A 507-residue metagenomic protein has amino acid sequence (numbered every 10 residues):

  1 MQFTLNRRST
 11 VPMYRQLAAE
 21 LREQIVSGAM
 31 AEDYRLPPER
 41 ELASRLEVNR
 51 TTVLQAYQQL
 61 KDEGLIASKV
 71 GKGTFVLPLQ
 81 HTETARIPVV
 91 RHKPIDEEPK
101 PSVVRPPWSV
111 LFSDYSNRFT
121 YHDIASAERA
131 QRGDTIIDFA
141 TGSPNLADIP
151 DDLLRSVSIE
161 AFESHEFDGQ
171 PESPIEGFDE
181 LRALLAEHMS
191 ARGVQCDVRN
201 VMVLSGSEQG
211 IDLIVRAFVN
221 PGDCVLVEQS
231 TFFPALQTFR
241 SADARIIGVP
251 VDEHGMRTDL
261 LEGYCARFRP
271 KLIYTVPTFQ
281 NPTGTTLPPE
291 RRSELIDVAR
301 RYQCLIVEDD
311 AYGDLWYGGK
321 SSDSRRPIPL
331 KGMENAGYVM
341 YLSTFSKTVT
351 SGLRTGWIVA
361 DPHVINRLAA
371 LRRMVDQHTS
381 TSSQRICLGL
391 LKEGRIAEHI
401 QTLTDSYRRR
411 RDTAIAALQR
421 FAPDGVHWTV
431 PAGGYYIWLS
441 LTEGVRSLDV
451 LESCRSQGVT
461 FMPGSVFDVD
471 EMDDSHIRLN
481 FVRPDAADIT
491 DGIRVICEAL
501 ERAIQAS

Functional and structural regions predicted by a protein language model:
M1-I159, A369, R373-S380, L388-L391 (+9 more regions): N-terminal basic, amphipathic alpha-helical segments
A67-S68, C196, F461: Short beta-strand "wing" residues that participate in macromolecule-binding interfaces
S158-Q303, V307, G313-M333, Y407 (+2 more regions): Conserved core of the PLP fold type I
E180, R367-A370, Q401-T413, V495: A non-catalytic, amphipathic alpha-helix used as a structural packing/dimerization or gating element in enzyme scaffolds
N335-D405: Conserved core segment of the aminotransferase class I/II
V359, W438-S440, N480-V482: Short hydrophobic/aromatic beta-strand micro-patches that form the beta-sheet surface supporting nucleotide- or nucleic
D405-I415, H427-S440: Conserved glycine-rich beta-strand-loop-beta hairpin in the small C-terminal domain of fold type I
